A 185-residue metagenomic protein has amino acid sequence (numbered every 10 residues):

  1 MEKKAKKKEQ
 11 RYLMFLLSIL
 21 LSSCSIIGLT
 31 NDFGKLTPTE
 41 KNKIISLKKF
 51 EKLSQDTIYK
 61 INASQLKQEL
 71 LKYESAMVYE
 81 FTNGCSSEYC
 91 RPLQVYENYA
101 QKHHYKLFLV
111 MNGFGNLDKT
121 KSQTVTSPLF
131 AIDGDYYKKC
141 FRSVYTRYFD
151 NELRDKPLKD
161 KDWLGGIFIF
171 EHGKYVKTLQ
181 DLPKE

Functional and structural regions predicted by a protein language model:
E2-L13: Bacterial N-terminal signal peptides that target proteins for export
L13-S23: Bacterial N-terminal signal peptides
S25-G28: Bacterial signal peptide processing site
G34-S54: Post-signal peptide N-terminal segment of mature Sec-exported envelope proteins
Q68-S86: Short active-site neighborhood of thiol/selenol oxidoreductases, capturing the structured segment around
Y89-F130: Structural microenvironment flanking redox-active thiols in thiol-disulfide oxidoreductases
Q123-W163: Short, internal strand/loop/helix patches that form the active-site neighborhood or redox-interaction surface
W163-T178: A short, hydrophobic beta-strand/beta-hairpin element that forms part of a small beta-sheet core
